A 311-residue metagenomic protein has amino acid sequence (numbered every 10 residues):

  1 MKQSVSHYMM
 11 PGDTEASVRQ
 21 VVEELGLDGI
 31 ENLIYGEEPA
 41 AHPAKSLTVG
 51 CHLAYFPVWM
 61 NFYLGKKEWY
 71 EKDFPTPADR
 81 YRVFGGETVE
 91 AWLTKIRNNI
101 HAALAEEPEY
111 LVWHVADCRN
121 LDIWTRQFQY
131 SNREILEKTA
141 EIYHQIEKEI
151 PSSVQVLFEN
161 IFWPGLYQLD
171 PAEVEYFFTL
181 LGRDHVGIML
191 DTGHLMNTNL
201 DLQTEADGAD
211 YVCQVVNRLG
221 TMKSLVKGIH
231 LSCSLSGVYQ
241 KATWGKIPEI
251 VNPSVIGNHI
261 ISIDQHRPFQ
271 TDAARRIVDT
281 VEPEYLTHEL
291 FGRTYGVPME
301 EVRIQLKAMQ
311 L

Functional and structural regions predicted by a protein language model:
M1-K2, Q20, R82, W92-L93 (+4 more regions): Histidine-acidic metal/acid-base catalytic patches
M1-N98: N-terminal pre-domain/capping segments
S6-M10, L33-Y35, H52-V58, A116-C118 (+4 more regions): Active-site beta-loop-alpha junctions enriched in small/polar residues
V21-L25, A40-V49, A172-G182, R303-A308: Short, surface-exposed basic-aromatic patches at helix termini and helix-loop junctions that form
L27, T48, Q155, G187 (+1 more regions): Hydrophobic "anchor" residues on beta-strands that sit immediately upstream of conserved functional sites
A41-H42, M60, D122-W124, Y167-L169 (+3 more regions): A short acidic (Asp/Glu
W59-A91, A116-S131, Q203, T243-V255 (+1 more regions): Surface-exposed, active-site-proximal loop segments in enzymatic domains
G85-G187: Active-site acidic/histidine proton-transfer and metal-coordination neighborhood in alpha/beta enzyme cores
